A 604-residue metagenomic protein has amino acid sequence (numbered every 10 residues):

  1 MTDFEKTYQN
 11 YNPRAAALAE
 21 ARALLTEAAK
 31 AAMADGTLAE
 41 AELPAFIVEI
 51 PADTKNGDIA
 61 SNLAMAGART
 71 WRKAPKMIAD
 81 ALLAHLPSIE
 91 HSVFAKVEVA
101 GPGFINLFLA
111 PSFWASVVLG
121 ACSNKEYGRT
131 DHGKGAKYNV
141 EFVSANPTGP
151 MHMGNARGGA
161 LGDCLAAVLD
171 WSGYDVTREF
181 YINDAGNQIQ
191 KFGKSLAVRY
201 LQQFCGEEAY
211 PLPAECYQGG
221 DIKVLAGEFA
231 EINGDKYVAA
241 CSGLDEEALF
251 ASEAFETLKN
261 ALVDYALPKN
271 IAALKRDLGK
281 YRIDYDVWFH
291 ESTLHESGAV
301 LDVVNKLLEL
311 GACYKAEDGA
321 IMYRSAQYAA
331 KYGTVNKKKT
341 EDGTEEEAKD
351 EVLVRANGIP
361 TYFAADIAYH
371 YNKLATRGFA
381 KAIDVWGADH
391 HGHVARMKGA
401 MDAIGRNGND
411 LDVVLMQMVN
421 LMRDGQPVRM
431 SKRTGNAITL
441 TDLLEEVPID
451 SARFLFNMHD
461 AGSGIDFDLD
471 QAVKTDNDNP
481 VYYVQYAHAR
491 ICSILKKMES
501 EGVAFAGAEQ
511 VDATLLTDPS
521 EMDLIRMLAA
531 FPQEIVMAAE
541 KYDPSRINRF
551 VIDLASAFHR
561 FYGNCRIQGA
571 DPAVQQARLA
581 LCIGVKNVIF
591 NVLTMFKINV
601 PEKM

Functional and structural regions predicted by a protein language model:
T2-A115, N124, R129-M604: Non-catalytic interaction-recognition regions
A121: His/Asp/Glu-rich metal-coordinating catalytic cores of metallo-dependent phosphodiesterases/hydrolases acting on
